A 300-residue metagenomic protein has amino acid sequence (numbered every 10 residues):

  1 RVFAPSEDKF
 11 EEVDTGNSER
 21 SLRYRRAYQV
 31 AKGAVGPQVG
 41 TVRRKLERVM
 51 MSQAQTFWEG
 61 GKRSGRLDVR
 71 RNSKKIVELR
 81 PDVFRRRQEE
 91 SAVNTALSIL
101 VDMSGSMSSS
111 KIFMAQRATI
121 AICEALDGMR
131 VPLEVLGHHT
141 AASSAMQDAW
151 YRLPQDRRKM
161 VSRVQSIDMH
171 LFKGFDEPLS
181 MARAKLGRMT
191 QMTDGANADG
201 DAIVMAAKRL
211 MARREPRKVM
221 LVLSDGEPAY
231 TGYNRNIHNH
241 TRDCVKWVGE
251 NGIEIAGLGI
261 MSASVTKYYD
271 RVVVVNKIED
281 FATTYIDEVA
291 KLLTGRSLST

Functional and structural regions predicted by a protein language model:
R1-T300: Acidic, glycine-rich A-domain
